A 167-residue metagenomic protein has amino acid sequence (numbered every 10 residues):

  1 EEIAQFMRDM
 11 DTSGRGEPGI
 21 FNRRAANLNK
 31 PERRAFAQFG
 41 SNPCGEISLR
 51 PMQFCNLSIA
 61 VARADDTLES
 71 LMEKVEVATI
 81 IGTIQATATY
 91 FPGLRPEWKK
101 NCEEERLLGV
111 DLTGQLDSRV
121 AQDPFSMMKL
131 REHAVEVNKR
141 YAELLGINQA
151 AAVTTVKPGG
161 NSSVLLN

Functional and structural regions predicted by a protein language model:
E1, T89-K99, L107, L112-P158: Internal maturation/activation junctions in enzymes
E1-R15: Polar, glycine-rich mid-to-C-terminal structural blocks that act as macromolecule-binding/assembly scaffolds
E2-F6, N56, S70-E73, S126-K129 (+1 more regions): Exposed alpha-helical structural elements
E2-Q5, F36-G45, E136, L145-I147: Short amphipathic alpha-helical surface micro-motifs
M7, R33-A35, H133-V135, L166: Short glycine-cluster motifs
M10, A151-N167: Active-site and channel-lining beta-strand-loop segments that bind or position nucleotide-derived/phosphorylated
D11-R119: Function-dense linear segments that define catalytic or interfacial modules in macromolecule-processing proteins
